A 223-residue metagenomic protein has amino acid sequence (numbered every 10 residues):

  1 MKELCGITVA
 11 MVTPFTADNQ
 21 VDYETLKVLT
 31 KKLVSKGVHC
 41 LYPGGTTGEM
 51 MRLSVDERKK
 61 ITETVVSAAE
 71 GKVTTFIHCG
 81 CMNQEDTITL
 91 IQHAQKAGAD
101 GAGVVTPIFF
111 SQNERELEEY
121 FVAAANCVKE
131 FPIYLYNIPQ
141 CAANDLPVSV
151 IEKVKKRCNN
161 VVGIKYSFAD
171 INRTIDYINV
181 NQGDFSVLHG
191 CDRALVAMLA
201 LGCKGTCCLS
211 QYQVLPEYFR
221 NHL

Functional and structural regions predicted by a protein language model:
M1-V9, T13-D145, K153: Active-site beta->alpha loop and helix N-cap motifs at the rims of alpha/beta catalytic domains
N126-K129, C141-L223: Catalytic alpha/beta core domains of metabolic enzymes, predominantly
